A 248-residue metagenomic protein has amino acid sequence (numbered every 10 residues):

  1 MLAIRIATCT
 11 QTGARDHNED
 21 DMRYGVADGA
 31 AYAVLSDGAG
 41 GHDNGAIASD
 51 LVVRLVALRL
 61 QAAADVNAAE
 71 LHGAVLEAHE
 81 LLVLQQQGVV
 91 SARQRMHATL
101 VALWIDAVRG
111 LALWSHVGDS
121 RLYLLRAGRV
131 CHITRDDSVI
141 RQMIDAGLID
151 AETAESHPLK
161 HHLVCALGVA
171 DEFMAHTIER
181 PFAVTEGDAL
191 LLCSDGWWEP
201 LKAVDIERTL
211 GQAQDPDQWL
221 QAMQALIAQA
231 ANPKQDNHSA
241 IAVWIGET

Functional and structural regions predicted by a protein language model:
M1-T248: PP2C/PPM-type serine/threonine phosphatase catalytic domain
